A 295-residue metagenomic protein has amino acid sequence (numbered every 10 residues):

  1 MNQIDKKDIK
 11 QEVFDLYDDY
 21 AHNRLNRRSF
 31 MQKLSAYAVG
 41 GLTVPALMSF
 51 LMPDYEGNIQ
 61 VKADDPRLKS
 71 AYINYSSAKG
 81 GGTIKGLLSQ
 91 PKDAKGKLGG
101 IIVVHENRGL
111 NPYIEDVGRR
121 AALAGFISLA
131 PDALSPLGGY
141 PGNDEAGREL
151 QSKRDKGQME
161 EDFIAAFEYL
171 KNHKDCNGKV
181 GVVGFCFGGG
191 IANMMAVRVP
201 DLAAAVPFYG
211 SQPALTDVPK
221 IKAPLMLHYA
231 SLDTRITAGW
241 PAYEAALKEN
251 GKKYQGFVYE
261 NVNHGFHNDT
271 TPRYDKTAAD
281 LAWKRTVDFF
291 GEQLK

Functional and structural regions predicted by a protein language model:
M1-S29: N-terminal secretory signal peptides
D18, R27-M52: N-terminal export signals
Y55-A94: N-terminal cap/lid segment of alpha/beta-hydrolase-fold proteins
K97-E106: Short beta-strand element of the alpha/beta-hydrolase
L134-G157, G265-T270: Cap/lid segment of the alpha/beta-hydrolase catalytic domain
E149-H173: Alpha/beta-hydrolase active-site loop
A165-K222: Primarily recognizes the serine-hydrolase "nucleophile elbow" in alpha/beta-hydrolase and SGNH/GDSL folds
L227-Y229: Short beta-strand/loop motif that positions the catalytic acidic residue of the alpha/beta-hydrolase fold
